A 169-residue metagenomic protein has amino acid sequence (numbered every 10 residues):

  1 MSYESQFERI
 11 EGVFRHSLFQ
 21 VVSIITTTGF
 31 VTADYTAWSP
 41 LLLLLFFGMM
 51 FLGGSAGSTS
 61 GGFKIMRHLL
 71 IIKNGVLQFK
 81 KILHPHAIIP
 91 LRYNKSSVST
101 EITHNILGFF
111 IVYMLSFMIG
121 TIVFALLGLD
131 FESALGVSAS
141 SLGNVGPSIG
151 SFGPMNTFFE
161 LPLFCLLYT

Functional and structural regions predicted by a protein language model:
M1-Y168: Membrane-proximal intracellular helices of multi-pass ion channels
